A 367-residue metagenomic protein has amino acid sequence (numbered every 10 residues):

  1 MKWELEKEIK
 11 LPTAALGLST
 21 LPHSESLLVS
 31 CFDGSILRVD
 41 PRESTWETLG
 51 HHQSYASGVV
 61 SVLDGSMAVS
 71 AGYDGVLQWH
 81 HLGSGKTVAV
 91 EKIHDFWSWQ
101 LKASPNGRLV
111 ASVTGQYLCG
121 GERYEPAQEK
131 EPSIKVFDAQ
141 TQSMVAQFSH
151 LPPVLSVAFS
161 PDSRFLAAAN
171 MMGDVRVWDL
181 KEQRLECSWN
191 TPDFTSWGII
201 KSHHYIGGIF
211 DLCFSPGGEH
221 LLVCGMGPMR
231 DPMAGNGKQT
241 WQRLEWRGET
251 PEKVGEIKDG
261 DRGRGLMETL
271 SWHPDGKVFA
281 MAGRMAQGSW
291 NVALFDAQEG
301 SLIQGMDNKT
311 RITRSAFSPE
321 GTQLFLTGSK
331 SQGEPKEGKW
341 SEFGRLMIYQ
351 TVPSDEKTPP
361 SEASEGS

Functional and structural regions predicted by a protein language model:
M1-S367: WD40-repeat beta-propeller superdomains and closely related acidic/aromatic-rich repeat-like regions
